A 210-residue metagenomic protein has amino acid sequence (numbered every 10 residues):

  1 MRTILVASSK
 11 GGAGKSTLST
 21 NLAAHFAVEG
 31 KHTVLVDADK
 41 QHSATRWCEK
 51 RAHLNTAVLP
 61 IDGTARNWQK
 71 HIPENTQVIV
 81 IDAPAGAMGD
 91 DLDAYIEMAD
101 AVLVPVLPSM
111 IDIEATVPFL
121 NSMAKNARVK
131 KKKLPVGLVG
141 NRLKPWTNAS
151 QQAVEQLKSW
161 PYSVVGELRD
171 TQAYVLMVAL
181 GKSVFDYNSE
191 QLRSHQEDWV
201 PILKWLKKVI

Functional and structural regions predicted by a protein language model:
T3-S9, A13, T20-E97, V178-F185: P-loop/Walker-type NTP enzyme "switch/lid" segment
G11-G12, Q41, M110, K144 (+1 more regions): Surface-exposed, flexible loop/turn segments at secondary-structure boundaries
L18, P118, A173: Residue-level recognition of oxygen-bearing side chains
R46, K70, E74, N121 (+2 more regions): Replace "anionic and nucleotidyl ligands
P84-G166, D170: Conserved catalytic-core segment of NTP-binding enzymes
K144-I210: Conserved GTP-binding G-domain of TRAFAC-class P-loop NTPases and closely related GTPase folds
